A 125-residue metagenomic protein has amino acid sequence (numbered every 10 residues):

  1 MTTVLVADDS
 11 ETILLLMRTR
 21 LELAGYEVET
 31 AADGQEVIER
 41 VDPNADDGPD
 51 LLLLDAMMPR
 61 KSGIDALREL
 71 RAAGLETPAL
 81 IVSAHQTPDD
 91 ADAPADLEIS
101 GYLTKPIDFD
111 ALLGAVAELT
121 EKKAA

Functional and structural regions predicted by a protein language model:
L15-L23: Charged docking surfaces used in two-component/phosphorelay signaling
A32-E36, K61-D65: Acidic catalytic/metal-coordinating carboxylates
E39, I64-L75: Short amphipathic alpha-helix used as the core "switch/output" element in two-component signaling
D46-L53: Active-site beta3 strand of CheY-like receiver
M58-R60, T87: The feature encodes the CheY-like receiver
D65, Q86-G101, G114: Alpha4 helix (beta4-alpha4-beta5 surface) of REC/receiver domains from two-component response regulators
I107-V116: C-terminal output helix
